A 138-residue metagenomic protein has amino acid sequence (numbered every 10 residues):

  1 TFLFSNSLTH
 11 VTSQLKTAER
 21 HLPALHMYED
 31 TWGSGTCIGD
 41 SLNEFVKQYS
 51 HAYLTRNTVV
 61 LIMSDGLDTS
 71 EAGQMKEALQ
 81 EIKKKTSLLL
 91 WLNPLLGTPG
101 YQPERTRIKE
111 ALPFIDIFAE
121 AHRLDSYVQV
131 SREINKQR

Functional and structural regions predicted by a protein language model:
T1-L3, V60-I62, W91: Structural beta-sheet core signal
T1-S13: Acidic, glycine-rich loop-and-beta core segments that form the ion-binding/anion-interacting portion of active sites
F2, L15-K16, G73-Q80, R138: C-terminal structured domains
T9, H21-T58, G100-Q102: Von Willebrand factor
S13-W32, T106-F118: Acidic, Ser/Thr-rich peripheral helices and adjacent loops at domain boundaries
N57-S70, D116: DG-centered beta-turn motif at the end of beta-strands
S70-G73, Q129-V130: Extracytoplasmic/secreted cell-surface and envelope-processing proteins
L79-R138: Von Willebrand factor type A / integrin I
